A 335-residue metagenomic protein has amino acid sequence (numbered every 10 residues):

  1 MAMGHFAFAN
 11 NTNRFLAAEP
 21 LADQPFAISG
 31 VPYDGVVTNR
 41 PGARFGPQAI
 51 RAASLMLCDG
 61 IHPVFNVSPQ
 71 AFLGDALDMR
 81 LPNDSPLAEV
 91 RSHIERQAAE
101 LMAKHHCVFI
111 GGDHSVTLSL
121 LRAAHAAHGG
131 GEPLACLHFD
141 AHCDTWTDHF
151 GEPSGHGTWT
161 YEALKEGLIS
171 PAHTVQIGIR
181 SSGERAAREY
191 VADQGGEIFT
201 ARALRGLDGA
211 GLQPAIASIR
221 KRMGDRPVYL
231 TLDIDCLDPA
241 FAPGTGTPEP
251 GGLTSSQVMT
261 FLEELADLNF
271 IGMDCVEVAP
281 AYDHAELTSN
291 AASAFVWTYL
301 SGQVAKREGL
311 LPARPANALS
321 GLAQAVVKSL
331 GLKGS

Functional and structural regions predicted by a protein language model:
A2-S335: Conserved alpha-helical scaffold segments that buttress catalytic/binding sites
